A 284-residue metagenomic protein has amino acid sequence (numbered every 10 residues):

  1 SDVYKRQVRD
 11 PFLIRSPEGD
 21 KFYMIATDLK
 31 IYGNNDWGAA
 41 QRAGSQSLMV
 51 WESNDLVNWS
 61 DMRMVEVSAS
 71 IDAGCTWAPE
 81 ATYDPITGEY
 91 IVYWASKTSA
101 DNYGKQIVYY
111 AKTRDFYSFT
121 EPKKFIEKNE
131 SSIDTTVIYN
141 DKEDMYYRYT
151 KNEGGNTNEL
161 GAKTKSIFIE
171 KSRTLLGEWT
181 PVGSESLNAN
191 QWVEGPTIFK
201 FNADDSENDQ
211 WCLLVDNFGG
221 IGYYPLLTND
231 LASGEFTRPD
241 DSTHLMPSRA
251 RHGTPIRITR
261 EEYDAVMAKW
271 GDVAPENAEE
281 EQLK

Functional and structural regions predicted by a protein language model:
V3-Y4: Short, small-residue-biased leader/transition segments that mark boundaries at the very start of proteins
P11-A40, D61-V67, T76-A111, P122-K128 (+5 more regions): Hydrophobic core segments of beta-strands in well-ordered, beta-rich domains
Q46-L48, K105-V108, T164-I167, D209 (+2 more regions): Repetitive beta-architecture junctions, highlighting loop-to-beta-strand starts across blade-like repeats
S47-D55, I107-R114, F168-S172, P225-D230: Beta-propeller blade signature
N58-M64, S118-F125, T180-V182, E235-L245: Trp- and S/T/G-rich repeat-edge/linker motifs of beta-rich repeat architectures
L187-T197, G234-H252: Conserved blade-ending motifs and adjacent loop-strand segments that build the rim/top face of beta-propeller domains
C212-D216, I221-D240: C-terminal closing repeat unit and adjoining cap/tail of repeat-based domains
P239-A278: Blade-level signature of beta-propeller repeat domains, shared across WD40, Kelch, NHL, RCC1 and BNR/Asp-box propellers
